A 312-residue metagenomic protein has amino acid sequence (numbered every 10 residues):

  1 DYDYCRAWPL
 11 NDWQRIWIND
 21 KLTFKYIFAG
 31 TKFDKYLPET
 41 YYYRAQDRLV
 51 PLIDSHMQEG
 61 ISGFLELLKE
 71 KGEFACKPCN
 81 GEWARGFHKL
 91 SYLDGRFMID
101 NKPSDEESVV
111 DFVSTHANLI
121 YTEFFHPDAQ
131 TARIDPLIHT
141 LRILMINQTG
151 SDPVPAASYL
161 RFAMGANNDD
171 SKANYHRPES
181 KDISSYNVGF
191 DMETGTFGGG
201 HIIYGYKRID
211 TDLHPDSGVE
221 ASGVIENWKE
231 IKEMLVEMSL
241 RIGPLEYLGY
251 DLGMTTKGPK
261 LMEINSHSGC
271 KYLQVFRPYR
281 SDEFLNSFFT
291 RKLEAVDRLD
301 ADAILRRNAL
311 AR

Functional and structural regions predicted by a protein language model:
D1-L67, G81-E82, L235: Conserved N-proximal alpha/beta basic substrate-recognition cap immediately N-terminal to, or forming the N-lobe
N11-R15, A129-T131, V219-I225: Active-site rim elements
G30, S91-G95, N147-D152, M192-T194 (+1 more regions): Short acidic-glycine loop/turn motifs at beta-strand connectors
T31-Y42, E73-F97: Charged, compositionally biased non-catalytic regions
R44, P78-N80, S91-D94, E123-H126 (+4 more regions): Short, flexible loop/turn elements at secondary-structure junctions
I61-G72, F112-V113, L240-G243: A short acidic-Thr-Gly-centered motif at the start of a beta-strand
E70-G72, N80, R85, D100-H201: Phosphate-binding site of ATP-dependent enzymes
Y206-V236, L240-Y247, M254-R312: C-terminal active-site "lid" helix and adjoining low-complexity regulatory extension at the edge of ATP-using catalytic
